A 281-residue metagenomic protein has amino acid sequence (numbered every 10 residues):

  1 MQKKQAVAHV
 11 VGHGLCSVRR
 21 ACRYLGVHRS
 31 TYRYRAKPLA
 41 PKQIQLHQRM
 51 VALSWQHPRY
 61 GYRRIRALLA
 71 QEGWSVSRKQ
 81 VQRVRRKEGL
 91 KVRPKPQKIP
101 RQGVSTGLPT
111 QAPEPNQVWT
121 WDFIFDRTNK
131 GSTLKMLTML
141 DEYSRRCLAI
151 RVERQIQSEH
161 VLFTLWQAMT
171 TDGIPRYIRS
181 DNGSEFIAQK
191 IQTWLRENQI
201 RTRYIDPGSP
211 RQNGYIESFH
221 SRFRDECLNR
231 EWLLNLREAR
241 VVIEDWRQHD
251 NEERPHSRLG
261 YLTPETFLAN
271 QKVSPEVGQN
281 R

Functional and structural regions predicted by a protein language model:
M1-R281: Charged DNA-binding/catalytic regions of mobile-element recombinases
